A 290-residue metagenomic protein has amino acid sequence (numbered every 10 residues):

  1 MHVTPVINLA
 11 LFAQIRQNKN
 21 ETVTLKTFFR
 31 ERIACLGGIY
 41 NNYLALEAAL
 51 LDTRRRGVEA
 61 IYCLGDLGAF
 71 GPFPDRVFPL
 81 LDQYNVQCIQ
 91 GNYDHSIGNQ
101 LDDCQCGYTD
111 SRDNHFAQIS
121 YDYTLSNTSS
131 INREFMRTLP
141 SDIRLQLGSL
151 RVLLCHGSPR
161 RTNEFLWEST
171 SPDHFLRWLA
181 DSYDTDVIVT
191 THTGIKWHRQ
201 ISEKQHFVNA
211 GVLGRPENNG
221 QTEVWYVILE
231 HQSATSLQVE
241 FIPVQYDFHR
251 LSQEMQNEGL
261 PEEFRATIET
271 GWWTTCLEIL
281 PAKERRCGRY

Functional and structural regions predicted by a protein language model:
T4-V86: N-terminal active-site segment of His-dependent metallophosphoesterases
N8, F12, F28, Q200-Y290: Acidic, His/Gly-rich catalytic cores of divalent-metal-dependent hydrolytic chemistry
L25-I33, L145-L153, S202-H206, L237: Beta-strand-turn-beta hairpins that frame and shape the catalytic cleft of phosphate-ester-processing enzymes
L36-G37, I61-D66, Q87-N92, C155 (+2 more regions): Active-site neighborhood of phospho(di)ester-bond hydrolases with catalytic His/Asp-centered motifs
Y40-A45, A69-P72, Y93-N99, V187-I201 (+1 more regions): Active-site environment of divalent metal-dependent phosphoester hydrolases
L67-Y84, I97-T109, F165, R199-S202: Metal-dependent catalytic neighborhoods of phosphoester/phosphodiester hydrolases
Y84-L145, T170-Y183: Active-site neighborhood of divalent metal-dependent phosphoester bond hydrolases
D173-I188, T193-H198, Q205-F207: Anionic-ligand binding region
